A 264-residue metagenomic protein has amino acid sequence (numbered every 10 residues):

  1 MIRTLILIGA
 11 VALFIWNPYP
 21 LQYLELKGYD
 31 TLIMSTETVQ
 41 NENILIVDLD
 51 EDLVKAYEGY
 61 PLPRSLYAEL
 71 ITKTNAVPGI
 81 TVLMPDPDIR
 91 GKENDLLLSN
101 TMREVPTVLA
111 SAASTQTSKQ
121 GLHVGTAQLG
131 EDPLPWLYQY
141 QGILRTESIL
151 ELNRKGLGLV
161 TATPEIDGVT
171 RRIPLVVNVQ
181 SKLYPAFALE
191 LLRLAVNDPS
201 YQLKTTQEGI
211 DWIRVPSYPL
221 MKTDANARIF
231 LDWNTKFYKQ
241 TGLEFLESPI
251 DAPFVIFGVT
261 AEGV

Functional and structural regions predicted by a protein language model:
I2-P219, I250-V264: Non-transmembrane functional regions of envelope-associated proteins
T205-E247: Substrate-access "cap/lid" subdomains that shape and gate the entrance to catalytic or ligand-binding pockets
